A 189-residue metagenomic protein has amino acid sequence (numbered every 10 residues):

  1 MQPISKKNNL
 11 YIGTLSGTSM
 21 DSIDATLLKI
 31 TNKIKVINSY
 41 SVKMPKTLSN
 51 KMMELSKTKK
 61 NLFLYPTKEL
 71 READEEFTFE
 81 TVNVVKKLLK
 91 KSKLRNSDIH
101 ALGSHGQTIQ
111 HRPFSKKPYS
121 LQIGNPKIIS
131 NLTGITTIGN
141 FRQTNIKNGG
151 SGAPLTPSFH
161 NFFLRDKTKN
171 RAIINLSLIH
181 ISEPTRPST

Functional and structural regions predicted by a protein language model:
M1-P3, I12, I23-N38, I128 (+2 more regions): N-terminal lobe of the biotin/lipoate ligase/transferase fold
Q2-K6, T18, L94-R95, L121-Q122 (+3 more regions): Solvent-exposed alpha-helices and their adjacent loops that cap or buttress functional pockets in soluble metabolic
K7, L28-K29, I174-N175, S182: A short helix-loop
Y11-L15, D98-G103, R171-N175: Short glycine-aspartate micro-motif
L15-R71: Short glycine-rich, Thr/Ser-proximal phosphate-binding strand/loop in the N-terminal lobe of ATP-dependent enzymes
L64-P126: Short beta-strand-loop/turn "lid" adjacent to the catalytic site in phosphate-handling enzymes
H100-S158: Glycine-rich phosphate-binding loop and adjoining helix at the ATP-binding site of ATP-dependent phosphoryl-transfer
H180-T189: Single conserved hydrophobic/aromatic residue that forms the stacking wall/gate of nucleotide- or nucleobase-binding
